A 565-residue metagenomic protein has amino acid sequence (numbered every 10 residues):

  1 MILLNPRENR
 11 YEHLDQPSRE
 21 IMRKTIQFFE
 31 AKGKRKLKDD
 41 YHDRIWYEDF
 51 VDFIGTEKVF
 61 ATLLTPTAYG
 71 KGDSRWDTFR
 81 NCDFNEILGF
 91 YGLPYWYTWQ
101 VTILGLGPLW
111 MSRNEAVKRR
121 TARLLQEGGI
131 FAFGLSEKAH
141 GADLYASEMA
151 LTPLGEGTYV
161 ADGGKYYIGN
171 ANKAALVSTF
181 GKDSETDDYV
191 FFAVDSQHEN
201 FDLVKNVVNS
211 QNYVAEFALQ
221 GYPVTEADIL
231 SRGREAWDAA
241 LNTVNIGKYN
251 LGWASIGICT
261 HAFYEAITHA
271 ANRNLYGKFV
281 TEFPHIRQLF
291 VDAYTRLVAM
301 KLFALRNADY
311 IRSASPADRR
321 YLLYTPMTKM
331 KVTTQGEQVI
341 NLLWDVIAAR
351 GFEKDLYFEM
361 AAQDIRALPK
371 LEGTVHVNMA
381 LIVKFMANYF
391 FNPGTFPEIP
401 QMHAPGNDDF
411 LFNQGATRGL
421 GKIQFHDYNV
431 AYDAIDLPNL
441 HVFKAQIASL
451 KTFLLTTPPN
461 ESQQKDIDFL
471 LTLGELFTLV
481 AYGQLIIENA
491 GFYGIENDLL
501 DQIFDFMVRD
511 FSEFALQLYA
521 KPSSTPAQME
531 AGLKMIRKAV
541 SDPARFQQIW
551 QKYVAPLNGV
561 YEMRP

Functional and structural regions predicted by a protein language model:
M1-L63, T67-C82, E86, Y95 (+12 more regions): Flavin-dependent oxidoreductase catalytic core characteristic of acyl-CoA dehydrogenase/oxidase-like enzymes
W76, D143-Y145, N170-A174: Short glycine/proline-enriched turns and hinge-like loops at secondary-structure junctions
F84, L88, V194-H198, Q220-V224: Short Ser/Thr-interspersed hydrophobic loop/turn segments at strand-loop and sheet-helix junctions that line or gate
W96-A116, G141-L144, G155, A271: N-terminal glycine-rich flavin-associated loop
E127-S136: A short, Trp-centered hydrophobic/proline-enriched beta-strand micro-motif
T158, D162-F201: A short core secondary-structure module
E199-P223: Flexible, small-/acidic-enriched active-site or ligand-binding loops
G221-D238: Long, acidic (Asp/Glu-rich), low-complexity accessory segments flanking structured domains
